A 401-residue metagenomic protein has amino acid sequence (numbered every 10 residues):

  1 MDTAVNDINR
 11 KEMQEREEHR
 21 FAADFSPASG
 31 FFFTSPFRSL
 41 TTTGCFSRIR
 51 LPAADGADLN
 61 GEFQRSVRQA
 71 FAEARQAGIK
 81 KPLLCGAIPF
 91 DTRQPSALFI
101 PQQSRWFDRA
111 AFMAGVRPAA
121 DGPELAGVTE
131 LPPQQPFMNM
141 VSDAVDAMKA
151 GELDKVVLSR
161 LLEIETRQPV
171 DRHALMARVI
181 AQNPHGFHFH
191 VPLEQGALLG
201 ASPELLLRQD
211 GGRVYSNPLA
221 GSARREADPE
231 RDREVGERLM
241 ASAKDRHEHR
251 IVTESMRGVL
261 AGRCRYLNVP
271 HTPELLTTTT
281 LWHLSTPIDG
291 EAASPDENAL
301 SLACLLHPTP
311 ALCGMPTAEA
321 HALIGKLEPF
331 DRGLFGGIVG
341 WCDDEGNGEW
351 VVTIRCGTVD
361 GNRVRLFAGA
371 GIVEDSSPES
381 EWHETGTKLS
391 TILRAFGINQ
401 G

Functional and structural regions predicted by a protein language model:
M1-Q76, A87: An N-terminal JmjN-like helical accessory module and its immediate linker preceding a catalytic domain
S29, P82-I88, H188-V191, R332-G340: A short glycine-rich, hydrophobically flanked beta-strand micro-motif that places a catalytic Asp/Glu for divalent metal
F33-I49, E165-H247, G262-L267, G346-G369: An anion-binding catalytic pocket shared by soluble metabolic enzymes
T42-G44, L51, R105-Q135, N139-S142 (+3 more regions): Contiguous alpha-helical scaffold segments within structured protein domains that host functional hotspots
D58-T166, V170-D171, R265, G397: Non-catalytic accessory segments adjacent to catalytic cores
G151, L207, E254: Conserved hydrophobic/aromatic pocket- or pore-lining residues that grip, position, or stack substrates in active sites
D154-S159, H190-E194, T272, L300 (+2 more regions): Short coil/turn segments at secondary-structure boundaries
A292-G401: Conserved hydrophobic core element of enzyme catalytic domains
